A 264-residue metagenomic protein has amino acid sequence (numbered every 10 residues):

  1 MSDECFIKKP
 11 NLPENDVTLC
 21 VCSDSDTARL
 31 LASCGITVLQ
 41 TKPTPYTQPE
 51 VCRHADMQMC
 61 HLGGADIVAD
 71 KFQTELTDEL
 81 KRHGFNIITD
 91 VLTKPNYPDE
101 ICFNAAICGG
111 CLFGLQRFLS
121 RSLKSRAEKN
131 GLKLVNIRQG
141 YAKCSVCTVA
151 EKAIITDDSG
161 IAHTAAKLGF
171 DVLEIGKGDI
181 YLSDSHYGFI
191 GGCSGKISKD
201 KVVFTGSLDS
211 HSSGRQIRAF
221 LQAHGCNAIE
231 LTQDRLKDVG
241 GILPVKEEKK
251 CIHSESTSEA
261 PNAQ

Functional and structural regions predicted by a protein language model:
M1-A263: The feature marks the mature, well-folded catalytic cores of soluble enzymes
